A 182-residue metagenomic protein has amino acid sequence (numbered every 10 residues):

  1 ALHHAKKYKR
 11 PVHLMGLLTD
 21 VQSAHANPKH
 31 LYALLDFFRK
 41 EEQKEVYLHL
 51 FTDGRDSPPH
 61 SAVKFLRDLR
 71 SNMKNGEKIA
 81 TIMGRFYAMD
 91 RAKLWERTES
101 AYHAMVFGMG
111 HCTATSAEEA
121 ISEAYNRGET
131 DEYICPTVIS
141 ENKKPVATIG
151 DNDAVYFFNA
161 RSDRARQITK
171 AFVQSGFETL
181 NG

Functional and structural regions predicted by a protein language model:
A1-G182: …; additionally, a secondary subgroup of soluble metalloenzymes is captured
